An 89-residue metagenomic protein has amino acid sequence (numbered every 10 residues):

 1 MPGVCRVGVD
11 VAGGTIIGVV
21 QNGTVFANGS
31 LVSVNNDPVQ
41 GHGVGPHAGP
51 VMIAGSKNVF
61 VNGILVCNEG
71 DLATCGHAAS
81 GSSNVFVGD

Functional and structural regions predicted by a protein language model:
M1-D89: Intrinsically disordered, low-complexity proline/glycine-rich segments
